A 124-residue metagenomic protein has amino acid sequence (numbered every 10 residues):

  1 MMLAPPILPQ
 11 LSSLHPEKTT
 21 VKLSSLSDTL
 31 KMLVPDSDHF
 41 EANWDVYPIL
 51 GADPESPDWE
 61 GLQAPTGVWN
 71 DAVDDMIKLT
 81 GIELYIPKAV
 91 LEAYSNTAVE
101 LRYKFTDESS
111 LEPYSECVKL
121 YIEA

Functional and structural regions predicted by a protein language model:
M1-A124: Intrinsically disordered, low-complexity linker/tail regions enriched in polar/charged residues
